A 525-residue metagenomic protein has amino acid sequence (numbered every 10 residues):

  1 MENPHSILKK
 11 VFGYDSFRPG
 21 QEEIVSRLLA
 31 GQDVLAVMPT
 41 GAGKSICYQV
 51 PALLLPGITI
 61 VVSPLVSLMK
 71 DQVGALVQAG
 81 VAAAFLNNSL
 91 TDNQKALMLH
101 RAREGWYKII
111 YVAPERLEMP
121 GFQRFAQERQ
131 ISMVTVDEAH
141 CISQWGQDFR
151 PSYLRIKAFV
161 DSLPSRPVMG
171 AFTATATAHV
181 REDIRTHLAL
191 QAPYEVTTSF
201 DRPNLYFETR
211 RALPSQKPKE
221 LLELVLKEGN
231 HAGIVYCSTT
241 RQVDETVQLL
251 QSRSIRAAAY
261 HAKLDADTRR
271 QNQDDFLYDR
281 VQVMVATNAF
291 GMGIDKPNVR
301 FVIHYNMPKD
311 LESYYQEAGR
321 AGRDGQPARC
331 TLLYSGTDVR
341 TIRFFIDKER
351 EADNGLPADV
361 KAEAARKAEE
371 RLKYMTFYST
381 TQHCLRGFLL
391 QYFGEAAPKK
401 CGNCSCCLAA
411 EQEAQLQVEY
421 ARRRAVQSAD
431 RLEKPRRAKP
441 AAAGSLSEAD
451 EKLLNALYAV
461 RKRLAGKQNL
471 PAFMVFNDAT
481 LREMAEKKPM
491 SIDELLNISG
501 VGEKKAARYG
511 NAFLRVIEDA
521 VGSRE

Functional and structural regions predicted by a protein language model:
M1-P4, R340-T341, I346-K361, K367-K373 (+1 more regions): Accessory DNA-binding and partner-docking regions appended to nucleic-acid-acting proteins, especially the terminal
E2-V11, D15-P19, E23-S45, A52-L55 (+2 more regions): Helicase motor core with emphasis on the C-terminal RecA-like subdomain
Q21-I24, M375, L481: Short alpha-helical "packing" element that flanks the helix-turn-helix/winged-helix DNA-binding module
R27, H304, Y378, E483-M484: Short alpha-helical segment immediately N-terminal to, or the first helix within, an HTH/HTH-like DNA-binding domain
R270, Y334, M375, C404-C407: Generic structural hydrophobic/aromatic packing signal, biased to beta-strands
